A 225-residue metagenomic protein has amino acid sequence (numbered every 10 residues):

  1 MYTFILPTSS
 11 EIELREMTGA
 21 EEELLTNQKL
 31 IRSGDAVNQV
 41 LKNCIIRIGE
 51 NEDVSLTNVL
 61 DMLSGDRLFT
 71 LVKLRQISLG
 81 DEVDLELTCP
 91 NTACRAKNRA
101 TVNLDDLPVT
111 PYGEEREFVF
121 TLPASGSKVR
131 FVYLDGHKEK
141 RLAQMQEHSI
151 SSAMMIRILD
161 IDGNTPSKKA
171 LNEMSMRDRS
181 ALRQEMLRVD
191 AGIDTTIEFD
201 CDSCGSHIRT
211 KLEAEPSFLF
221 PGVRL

Functional and structural regions predicted by a protein language model:
M1-L225: Short, surface-exposed, charged amphipathic helix/loop patches that serve as local interaction elements
